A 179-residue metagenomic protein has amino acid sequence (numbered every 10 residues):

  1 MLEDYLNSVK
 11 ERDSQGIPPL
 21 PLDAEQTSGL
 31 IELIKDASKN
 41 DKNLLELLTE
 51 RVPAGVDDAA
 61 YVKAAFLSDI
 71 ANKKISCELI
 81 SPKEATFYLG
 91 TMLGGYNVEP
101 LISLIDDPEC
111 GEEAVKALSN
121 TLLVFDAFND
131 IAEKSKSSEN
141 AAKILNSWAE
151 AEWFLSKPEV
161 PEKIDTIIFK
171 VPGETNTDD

Functional and structural regions predicted by a protein language model:
M1-E3, K35, V98, I144-N146: Basic/polar N-terminal segments that are highly enriched at the extreme N-terminus, encompassing both cleavable
L2-I31, D36: Amphipathic alpha-helical packing elements
L6, T27, I31, P82-K83 (+2 more regions): Residue-level signal for cytosolic alpha-helical hairpin/rod architecture
I17-L20, K42-D58, L79-G94, P100-S103 (+2 more regions): Structural detector for internal amphipathic alpha-helices that build alpha-solenoid repeat scaffolds
A24-E32, A54-K73, M92-D106, L123-K134: Amphipathic alpha-helical scaffolding segments comprising HEAT/armadillo-like alpha-solenoid repeats
K35-K39, N72-I80, S103-G111, K134-N140: Short coil turns that connect the paired helices of HEAT/ARM alpha-solenoid repeats
S38-D41, G173: N-terminal glycine-rich anion-binding loops that anchor highly charged ligand groups
I131-D179: Cytosolic catalytic domains that perform sulfur/thiol-centered chemistry
